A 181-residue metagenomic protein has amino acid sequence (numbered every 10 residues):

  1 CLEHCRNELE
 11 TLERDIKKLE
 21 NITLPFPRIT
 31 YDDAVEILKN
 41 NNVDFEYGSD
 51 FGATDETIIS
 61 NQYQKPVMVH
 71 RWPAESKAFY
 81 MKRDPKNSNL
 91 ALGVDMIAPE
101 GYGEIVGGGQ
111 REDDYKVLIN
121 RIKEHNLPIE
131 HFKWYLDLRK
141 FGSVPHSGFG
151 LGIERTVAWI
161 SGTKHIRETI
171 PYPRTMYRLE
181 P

Functional and structural regions predicted by a protein language model:
C1-G101, E124-V144: Metal-assisted phosphate- and nucleotidyl-transfer catalytic regions
E56, D95, E104, E154 (+1 more regions): Acidic-residue sensor for enzyme active/binding pockets
W72-K77, D84-K86, G101-E104, Q110-E112 (+3 more regions): Short, glycine-/Ser/Thr-/acidic-enriched flexible segments
G109, D114-P181: Active-site pocket scaffolds in enzymes
